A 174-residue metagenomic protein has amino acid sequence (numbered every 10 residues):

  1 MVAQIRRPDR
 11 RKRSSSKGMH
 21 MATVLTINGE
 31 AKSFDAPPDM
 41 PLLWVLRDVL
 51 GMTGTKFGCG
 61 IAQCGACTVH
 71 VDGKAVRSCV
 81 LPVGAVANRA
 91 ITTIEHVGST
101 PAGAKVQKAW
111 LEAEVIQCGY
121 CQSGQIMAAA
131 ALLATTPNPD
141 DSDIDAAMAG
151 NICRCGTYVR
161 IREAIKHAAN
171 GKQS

Functional and structural regions predicted by a protein language model:
Q4-I5, R11: Charged/polar low-complexity intrinsically disordered segments
R11-S174: Signature of N-terminal electron-transfer/Fe-S-associated modules in redox systems
